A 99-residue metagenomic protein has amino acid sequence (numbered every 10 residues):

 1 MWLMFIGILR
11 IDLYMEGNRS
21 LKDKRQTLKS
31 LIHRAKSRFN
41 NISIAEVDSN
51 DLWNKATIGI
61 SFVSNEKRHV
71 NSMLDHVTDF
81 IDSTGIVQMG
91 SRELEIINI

Functional and structural regions predicted by a protein language model:
M1-L3: Short, Lys/Arg-enriched N-terminal segments with co-localized hydrophobic residues within the first ~10-30 amino acids
I6-L13, G59-I60: Active-site-flanking beta-strand signature of metal-NTP-handling nucleotidyl enzymes and homologous cyclase-like
Y14-R19, F62-K67: Structural beta->alpha junctions
K24: C-terminal binding/interaction regions
S30-F39, T78-I86: A common structural junction motif
R38-V47, Q88-L94: Short beta-strand elements
I44-V63, I97-N98: Short, charge-patterned binding micro-sites
S64-I99: C-terminal structural segments of small proteins and small subunits
